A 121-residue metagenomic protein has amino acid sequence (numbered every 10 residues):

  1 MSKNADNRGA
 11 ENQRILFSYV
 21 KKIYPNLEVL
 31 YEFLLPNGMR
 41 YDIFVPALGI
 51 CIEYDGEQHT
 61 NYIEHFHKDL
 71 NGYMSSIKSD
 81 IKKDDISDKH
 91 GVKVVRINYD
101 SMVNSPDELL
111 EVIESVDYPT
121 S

Functional and structural regions predicted by a protein language model:
M1-S121: Nucleic-acid endo/exonuclease domains
